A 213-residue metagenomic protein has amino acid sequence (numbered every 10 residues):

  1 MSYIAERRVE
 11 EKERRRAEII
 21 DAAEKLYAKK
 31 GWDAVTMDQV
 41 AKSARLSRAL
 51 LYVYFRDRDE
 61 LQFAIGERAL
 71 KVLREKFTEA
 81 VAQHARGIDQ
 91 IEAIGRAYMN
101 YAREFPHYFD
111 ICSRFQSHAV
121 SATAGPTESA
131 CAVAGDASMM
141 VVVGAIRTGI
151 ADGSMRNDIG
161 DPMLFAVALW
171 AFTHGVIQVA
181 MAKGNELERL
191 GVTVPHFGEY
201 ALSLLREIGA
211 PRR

Functional and structural regions predicted by a protein language model:
M1-K30, A34-S43, E60-F63: Basic, helix-initiating cap at the start of DNA-binding domains
K12, I20, Q62, G66 (+6 more regions): Amphipathic, non-transmembrane alpha-helical scaffold segments
I19-Y27, A69, L73, F77 (+2 more regions): Short hydrophobic clusters on alpha-helical segments that form packing/core surfaces in small helical domains
R45-F55: Short hydrophobic/aromatic patch on the recognition helix
A64, T78-Y108, P162, A166-L169: Hydrophobic alpha-helical connector segments
I65-A93, T123-S129, T148: Amphipathic alpha-helical linker/stalk segments
E92-H118, M139-G144, W170-T173, I177: Helical hydrophobic small-molecule/effector-binding pocket
D110, R114, E128, A132 (+2 more regions): Hydrophobic/aromatic-rich alpha-helical bundle segments in the mid-to-C-terminal region
